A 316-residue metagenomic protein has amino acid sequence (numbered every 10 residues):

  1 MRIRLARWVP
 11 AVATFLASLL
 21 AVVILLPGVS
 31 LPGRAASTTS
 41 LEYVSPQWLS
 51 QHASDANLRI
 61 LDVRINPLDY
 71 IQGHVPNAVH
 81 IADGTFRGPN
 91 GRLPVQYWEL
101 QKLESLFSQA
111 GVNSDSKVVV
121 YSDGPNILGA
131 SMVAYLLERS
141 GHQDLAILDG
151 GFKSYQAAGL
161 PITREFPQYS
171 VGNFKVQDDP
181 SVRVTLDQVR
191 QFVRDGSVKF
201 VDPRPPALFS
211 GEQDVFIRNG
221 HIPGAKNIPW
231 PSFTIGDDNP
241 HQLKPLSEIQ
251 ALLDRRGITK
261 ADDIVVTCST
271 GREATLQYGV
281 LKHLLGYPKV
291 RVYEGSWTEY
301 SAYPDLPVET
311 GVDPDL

Functional and structural regions predicted by a protein language model:
M1-W8: N-terminal secretory signal peptides that target proteins for export/translocation
A11-G28: Bacterial N-terminal signal peptides
L31-A35: Sec/Tat signal peptide C-region and signal peptidase I cleavage site
A36-V44, Q51, R87, K153-P223 (+1 more regions): Active-site neighborhoods of enzymes that stabilize oxyanions during catalysis
S40-N66, N77-H80: Mature N-terminal segment immediately following signal peptide/propeptide cleavage in secreted/periplasmic
G88-S116, W230-D263: Helix-loop module immediately N-terminal to the HCX5R catalytic loop in PTP-like cysteine phosphatase domains
Y97-F192, E212-Q213, G220, E273-V290 (+1 more regions): Thiolate-centered catalytic microenvironments shared by cysteine-dependent enzyme domains
A251, R256-D313: C-terminal soluble interaction/assembly domains
